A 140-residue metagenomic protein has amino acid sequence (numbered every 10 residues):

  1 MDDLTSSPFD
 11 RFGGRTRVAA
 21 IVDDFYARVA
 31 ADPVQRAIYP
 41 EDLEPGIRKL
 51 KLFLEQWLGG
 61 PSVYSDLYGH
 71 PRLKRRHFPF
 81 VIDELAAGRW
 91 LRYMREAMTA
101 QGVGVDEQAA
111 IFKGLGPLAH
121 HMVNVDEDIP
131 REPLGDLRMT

Functional and structural regions predicted by a protein language model:
M1-T140: Core of compact, soluble alpha-helical bundle domains
